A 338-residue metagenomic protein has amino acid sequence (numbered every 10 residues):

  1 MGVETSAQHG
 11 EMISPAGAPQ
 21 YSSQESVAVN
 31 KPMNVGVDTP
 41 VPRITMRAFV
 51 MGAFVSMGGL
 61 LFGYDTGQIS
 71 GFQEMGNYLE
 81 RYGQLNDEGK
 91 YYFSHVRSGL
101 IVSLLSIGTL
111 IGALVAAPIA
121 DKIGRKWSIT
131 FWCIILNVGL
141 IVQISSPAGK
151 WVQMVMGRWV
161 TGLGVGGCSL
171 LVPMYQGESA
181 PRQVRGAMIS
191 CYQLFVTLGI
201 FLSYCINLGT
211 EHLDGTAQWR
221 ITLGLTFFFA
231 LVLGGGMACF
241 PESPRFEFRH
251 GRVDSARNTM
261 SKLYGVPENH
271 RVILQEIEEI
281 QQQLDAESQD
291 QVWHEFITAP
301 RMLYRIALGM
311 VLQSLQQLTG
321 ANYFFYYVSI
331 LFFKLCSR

Functional and structural regions predicted by a protein language model:
G2-S261, E268, Q275, Q282-R338: Transmembrane-helix signature of 12-pass secondary carriers
